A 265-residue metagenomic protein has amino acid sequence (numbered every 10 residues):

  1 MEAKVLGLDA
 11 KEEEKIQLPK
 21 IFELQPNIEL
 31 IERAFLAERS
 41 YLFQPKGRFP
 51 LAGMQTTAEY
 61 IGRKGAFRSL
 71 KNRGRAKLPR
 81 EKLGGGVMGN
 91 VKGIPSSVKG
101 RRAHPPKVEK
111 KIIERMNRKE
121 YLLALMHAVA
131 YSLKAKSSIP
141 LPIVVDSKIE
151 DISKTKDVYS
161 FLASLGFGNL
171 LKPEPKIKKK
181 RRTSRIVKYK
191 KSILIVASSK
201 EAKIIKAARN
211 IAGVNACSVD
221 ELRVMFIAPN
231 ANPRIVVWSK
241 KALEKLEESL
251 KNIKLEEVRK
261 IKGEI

Functional and structural regions predicted by a protein language model:
M1-L8: Short polybasic amphipathic segments
D9-A10, G74: Glycine-centered positions within short beta-strands or beta-hairpins
K15-D146, I152-V187: Basic, glycine/proline-rich low-complexity segments that contact nucleic acids
S132, L141-I265: RNase H-like, two-metal
